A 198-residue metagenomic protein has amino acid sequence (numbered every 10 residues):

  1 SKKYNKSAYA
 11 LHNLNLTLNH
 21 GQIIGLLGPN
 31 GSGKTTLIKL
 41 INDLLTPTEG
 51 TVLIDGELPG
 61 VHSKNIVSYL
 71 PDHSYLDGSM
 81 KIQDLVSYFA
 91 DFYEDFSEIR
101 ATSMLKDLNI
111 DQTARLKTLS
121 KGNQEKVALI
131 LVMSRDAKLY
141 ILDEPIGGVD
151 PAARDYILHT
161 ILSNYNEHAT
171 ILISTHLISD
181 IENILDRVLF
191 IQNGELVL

Functional and structural regions predicted by a protein language model:
L27-P29: The feature captures the beta-strand-to-loop junction immediately N-terminal to the Walker
N42: Helix-to-loop junction immediately C-terminal to a conserved catalytic motif
G50-S63: Conserved ABC transporter NBD signature motif
D72-V127: ABC-family P-loop ATPase nucleotide-binding domains
Y140-E144, V149: Catalytic Walker B motif of ABC-type/P-loop ATPase nucleotide-binding domains
